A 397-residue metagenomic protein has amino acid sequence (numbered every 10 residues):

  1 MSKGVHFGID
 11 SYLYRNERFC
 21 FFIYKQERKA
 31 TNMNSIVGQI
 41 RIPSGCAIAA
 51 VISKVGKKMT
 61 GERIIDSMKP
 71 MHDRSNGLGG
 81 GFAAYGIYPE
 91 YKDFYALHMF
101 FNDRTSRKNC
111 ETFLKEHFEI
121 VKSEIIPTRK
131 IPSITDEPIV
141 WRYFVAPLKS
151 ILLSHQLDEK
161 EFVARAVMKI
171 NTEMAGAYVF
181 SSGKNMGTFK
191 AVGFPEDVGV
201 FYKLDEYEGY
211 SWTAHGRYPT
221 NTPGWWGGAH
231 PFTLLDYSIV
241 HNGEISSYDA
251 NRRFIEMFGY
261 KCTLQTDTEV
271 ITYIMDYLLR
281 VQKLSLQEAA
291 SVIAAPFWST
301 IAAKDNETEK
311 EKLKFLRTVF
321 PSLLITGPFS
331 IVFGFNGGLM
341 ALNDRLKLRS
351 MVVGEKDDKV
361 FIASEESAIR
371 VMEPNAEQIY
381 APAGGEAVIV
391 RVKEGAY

Functional and structural regions predicted by a protein language model:
V5-F22: Short, often N-terminal, low-complexity regions that either remain intrinsically disordered or form a short helix
Y24, N32-Y397: Conserved short alpha-helical segments that host acidic/polar catalytic motifs at enzyme active sites
